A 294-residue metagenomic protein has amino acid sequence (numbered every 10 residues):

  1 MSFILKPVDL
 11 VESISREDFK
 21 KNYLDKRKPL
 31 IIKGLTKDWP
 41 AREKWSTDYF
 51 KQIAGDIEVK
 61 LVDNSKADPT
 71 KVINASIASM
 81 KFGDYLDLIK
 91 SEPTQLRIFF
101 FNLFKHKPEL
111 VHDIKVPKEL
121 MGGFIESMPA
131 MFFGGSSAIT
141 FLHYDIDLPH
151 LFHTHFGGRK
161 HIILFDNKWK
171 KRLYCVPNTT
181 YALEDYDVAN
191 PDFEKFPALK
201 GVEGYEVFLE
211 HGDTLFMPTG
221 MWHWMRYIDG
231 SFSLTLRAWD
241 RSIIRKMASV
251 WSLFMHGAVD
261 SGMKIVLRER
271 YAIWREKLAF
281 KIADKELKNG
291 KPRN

Functional and structural regions predicted by a protein language model:
M1-T214, W224-N294: N-terminal accessory scaffold of Fe(II)-dependent oxygenases
